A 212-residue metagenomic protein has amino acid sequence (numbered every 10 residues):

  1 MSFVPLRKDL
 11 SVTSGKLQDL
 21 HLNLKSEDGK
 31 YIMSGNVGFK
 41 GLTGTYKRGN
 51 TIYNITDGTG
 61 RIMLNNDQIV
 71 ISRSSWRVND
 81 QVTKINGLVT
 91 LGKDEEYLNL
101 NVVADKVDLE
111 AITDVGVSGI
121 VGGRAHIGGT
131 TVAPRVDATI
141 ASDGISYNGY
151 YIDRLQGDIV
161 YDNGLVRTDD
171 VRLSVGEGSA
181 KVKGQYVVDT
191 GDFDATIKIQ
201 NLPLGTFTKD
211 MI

Functional and structural regions predicted by a protein language model:
M1-I212: Interface amphipathic segments
